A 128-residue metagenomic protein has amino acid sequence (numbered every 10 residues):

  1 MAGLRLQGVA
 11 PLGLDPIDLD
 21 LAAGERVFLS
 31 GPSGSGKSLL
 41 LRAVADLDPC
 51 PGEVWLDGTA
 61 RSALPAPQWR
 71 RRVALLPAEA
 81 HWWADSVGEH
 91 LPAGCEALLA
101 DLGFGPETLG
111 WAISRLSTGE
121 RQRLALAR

Functional and structural regions predicted by a protein language model:
L4-A23, V27, G52, F104: Conserved beta-strand
F28, R121-R128: ABC ATPase nucleotide-binding domain "signature" region
S30-P32: The feature captures the beta-strand-to-loop junction immediately N-terminal to the Walker
V44-A45: Helix-to-loop junction immediately C-terminal to a conserved catalytic motif
P49-A60: ABC nucleotide-binding domain "signature motif"
R61-A74: ABC ATPase NBD coupling module
R72, E79-L98: Q-loop/switch helix immediately C-terminal to the Walker
L98-R115: Conserved ABC nucleotide-binding domain
